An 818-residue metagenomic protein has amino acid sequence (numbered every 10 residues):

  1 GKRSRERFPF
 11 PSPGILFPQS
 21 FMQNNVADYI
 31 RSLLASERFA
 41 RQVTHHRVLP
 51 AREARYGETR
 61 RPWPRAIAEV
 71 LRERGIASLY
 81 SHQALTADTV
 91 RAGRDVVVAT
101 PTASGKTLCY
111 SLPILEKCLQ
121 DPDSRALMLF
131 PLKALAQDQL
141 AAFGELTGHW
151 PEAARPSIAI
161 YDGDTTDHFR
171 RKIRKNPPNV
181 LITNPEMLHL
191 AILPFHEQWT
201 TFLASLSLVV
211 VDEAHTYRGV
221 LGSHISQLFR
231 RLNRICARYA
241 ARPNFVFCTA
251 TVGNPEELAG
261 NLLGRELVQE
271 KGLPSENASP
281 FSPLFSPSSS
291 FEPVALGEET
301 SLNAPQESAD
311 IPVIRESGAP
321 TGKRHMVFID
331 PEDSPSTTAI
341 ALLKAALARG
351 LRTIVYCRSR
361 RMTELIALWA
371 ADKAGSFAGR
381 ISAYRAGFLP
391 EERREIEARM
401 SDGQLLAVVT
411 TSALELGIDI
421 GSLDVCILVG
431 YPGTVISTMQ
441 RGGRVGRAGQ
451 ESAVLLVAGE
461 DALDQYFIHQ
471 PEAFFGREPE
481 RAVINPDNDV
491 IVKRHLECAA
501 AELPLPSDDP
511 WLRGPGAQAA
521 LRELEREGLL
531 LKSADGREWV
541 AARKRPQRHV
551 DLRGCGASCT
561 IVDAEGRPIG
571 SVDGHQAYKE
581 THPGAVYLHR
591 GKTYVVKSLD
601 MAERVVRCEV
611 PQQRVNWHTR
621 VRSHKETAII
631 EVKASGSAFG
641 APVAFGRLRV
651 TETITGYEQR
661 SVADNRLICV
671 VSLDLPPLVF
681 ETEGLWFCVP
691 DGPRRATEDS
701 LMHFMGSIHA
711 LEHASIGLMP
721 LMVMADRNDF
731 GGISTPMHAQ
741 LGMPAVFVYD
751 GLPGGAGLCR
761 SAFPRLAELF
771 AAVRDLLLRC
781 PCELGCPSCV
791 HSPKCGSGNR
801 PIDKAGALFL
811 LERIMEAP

Functional and structural regions predicted by a protein language model:
K2-F8: Extreme N-terminal basic, low-complexity initiation segments that serve as generic localization/processing leaders
F8-F10, F17, F21, F281 (+2 more regions): Aromatic (phenylalanine/tyrosine) cluster motif
L34-R74, S78-S81, L85, R91-A92 (+9 more regions): Helicase motor core with emphasis on the C-terminal RecA-like subdomain
T107: Walker A/P-loop
L119-D121, G144, L342, R774 (+3 more regions): ASCE P-loop NTPase motor cores of helicases and related translocases
S452-V454, E460-R477, N485, H495-S507 (+4 more regions): Extended Lys/Arg-rich polyanion-binding regions
C780, G785-C789: Short cysteine clusters
